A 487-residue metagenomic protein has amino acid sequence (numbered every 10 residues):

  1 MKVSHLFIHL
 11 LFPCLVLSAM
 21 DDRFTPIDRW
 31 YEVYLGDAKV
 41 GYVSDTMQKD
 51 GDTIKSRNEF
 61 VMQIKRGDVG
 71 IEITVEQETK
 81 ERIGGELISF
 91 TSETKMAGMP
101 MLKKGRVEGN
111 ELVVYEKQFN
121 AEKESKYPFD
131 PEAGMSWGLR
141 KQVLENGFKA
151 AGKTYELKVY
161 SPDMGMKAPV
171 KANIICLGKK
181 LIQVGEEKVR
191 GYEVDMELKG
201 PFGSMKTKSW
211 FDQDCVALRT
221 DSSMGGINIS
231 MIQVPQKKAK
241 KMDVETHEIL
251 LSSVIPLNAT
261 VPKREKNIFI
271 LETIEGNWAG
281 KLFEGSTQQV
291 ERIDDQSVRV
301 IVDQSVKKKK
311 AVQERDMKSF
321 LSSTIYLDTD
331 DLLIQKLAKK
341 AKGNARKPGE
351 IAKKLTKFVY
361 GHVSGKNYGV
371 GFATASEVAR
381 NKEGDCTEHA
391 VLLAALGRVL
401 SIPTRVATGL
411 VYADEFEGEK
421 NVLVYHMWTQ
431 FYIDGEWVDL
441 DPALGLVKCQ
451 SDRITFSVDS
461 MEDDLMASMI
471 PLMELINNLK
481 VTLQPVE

Functional and structural regions predicted by a protein language model:
M1-V3: N-terminal secretory signal peptides that target proteins for export/translocation
H5-L15: Sec-dependent N-terminal signal peptides
M20-K123, N146-K308, L475-E487: Acidic, serine/threonine-rich low-complexity disordered tracts
D37, P348, A352-L355, K382-G397: Active-site nucleophilic cysteine motif
D52, V378, E415-E417: Short Asp/Glu-rich motifs
V143-E145, T287-N381: Acidic low-complexity segments
E187-M196, M205-W210, D214-V216, H389-M473: Hydrophobic/aromatic-rich core segments of domains that either
Y360, T374, G384-T387, V391 (+4 more regions): Well-ordered beta-sheet/strand-loop patches within structured domains
